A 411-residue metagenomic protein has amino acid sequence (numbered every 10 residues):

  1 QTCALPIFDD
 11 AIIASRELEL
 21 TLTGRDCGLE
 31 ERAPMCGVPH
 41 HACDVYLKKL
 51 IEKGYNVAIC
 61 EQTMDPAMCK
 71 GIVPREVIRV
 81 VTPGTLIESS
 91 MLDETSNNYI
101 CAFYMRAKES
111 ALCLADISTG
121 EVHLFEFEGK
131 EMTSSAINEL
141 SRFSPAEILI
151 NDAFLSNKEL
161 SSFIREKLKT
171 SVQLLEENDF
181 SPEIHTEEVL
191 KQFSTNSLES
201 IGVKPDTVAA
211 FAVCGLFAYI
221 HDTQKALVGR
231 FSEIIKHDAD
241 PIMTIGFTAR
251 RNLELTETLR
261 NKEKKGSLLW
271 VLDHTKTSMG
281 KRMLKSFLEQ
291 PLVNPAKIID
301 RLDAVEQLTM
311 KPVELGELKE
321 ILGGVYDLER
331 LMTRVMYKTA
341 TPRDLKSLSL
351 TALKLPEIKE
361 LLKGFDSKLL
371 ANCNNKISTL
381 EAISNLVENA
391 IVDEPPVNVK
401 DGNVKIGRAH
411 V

Functional and structural regions predicted by a protein language model:
A4-Q307, G316, E320-M336, A340-R408: Charged catalytic and DNA/RNA-contacting regions of genome-maintenance and nucleic-acid-processing enzymes
K311-P312: Short intracellular "coupling" helices and adjacent cytoplasmic loop segments at the cytosolic face of multi-pass
